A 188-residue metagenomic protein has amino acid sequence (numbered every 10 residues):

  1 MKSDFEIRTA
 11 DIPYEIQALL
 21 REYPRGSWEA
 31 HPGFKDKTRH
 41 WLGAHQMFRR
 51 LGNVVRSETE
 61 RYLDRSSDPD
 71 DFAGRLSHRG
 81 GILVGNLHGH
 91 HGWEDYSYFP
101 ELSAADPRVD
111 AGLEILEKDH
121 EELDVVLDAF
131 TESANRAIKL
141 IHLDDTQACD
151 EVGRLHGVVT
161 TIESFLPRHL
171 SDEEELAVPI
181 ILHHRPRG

Functional and structural regions predicted by a protein language model:
M1-G188: Small-residue-biased structural context
